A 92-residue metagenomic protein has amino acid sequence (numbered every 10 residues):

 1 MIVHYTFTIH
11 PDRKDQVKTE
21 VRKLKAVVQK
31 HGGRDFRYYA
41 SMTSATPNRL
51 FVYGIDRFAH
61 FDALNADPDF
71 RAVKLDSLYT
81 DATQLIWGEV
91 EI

Functional and structural regions predicted by a protein language model:
M1-T8, R37-P68: Short, well-ordered beta-strand segments in beta-rich or mixed alpha/beta enzyme and ligand-binding folds
T8-T19: Short, surface-exposed ligand-recognition loops at beta-strand->loop->(often short) alpha-helix junctions that present
P11-R13, K30-G32, I55-F58: Short acidic-aromatic low-complexity motifs
V17-K18, Y53, L75: General helical structural elements
K18, Q29, D62-N65: A short local structural element in Rossmann-fold oxidoreductases
V21, K25: Short amphipathic alpha-helical/adjacent loop interface patches that line ligand and macromolecule-binding sites
Q29-L50, A72-I92: Glycine-rich beta-strand-turn "strand-cap" elements at beta-sheet edges
